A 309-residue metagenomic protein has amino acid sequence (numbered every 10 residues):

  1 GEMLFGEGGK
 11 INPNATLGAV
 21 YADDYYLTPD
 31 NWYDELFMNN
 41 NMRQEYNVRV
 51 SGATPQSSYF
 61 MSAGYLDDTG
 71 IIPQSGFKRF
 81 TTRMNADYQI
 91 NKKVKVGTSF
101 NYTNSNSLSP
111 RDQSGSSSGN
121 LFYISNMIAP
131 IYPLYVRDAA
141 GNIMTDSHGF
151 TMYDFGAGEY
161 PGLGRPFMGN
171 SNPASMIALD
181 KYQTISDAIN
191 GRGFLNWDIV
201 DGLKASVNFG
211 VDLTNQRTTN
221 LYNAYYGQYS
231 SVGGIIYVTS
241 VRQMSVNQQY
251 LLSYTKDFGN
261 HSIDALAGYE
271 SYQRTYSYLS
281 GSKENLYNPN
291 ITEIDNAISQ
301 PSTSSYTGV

Functional and structural regions predicted by a protein language model:
G1-D30, N40, I71-S75, N85-A188 (+1 more regions): Surface-exposed loop/interface segments of Gram-negative outer-membrane beta-barrel transport/assembly proteins
L36-N40, V50-T54: Outer-membrane beta-barrel initiation region
R43, N47, S51, Y65-G70: Conserved interaction-surface patches within small, structured recognition/assembly domains
R43, T54-P55, N91, D198-V200 (+1 more regions): Outer-membrane beta-barrel channels and translocator barrels
E45-N47, F77-R83: Transmembrane beta-barrel architecture of outer membranes
G52-T54, Y65, Y88, L195-W197 (+2 more regions): Residue-level signature of outer-membrane beta-barrel architecture
Q56, G70-I71: Short beta-strands and strand-coil junctions in structured, solvent-facing domains, enriched
